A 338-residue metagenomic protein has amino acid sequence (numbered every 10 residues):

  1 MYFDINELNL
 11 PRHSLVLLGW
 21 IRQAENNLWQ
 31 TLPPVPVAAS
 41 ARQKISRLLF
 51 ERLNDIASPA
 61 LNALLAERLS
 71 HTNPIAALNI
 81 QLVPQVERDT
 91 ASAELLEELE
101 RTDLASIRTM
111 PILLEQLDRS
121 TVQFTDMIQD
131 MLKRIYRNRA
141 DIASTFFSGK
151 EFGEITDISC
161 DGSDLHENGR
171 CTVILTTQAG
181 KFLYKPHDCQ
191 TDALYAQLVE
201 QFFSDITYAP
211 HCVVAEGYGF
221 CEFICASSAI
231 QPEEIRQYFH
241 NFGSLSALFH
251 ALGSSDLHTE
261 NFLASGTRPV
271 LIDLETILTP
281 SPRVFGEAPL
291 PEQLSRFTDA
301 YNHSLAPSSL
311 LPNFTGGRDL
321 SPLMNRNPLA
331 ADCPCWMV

Functional and structural regions predicted by a protein language model:
M1-Q43, L294-V338: Terminal accessory regions of large proteins
N27-S254, T259, S265-V270: Conserved ATP-binding subdomain of kinase catalytic cores across diverse folds
F223, S227-L329: Conserved kinase catalytic-core segment
